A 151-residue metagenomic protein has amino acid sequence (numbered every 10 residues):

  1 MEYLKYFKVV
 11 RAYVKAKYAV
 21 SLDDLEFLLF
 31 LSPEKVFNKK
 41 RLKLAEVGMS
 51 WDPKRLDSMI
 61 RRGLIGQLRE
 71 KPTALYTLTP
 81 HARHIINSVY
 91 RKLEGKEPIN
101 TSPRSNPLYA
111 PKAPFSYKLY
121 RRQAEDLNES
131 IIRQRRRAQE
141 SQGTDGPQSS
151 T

Functional and structural regions predicted by a protein language model:
M1-F27: Short alpha-helical segments that sit at the start of domains
A16-S21, E70-L93: Short, cationic-aromatic polyanion-contact patches
E26-P33, Y90: Short, locally clustered residues in the helix-turn-helix/winged-helix DNA-binding domain
E34-E46: Short acidic, hydrophobic short linear motifs in intrinsically disordered regions
V47-R62: Short amphipathic alpha-helical interaction segments
I60-K71: A short, conserved structural fragment
H81-K118: Short, amphipathic alpha-helical interaction segments positioned at domain boundaries
R133-T151: Long, compositionally biased intrinsically disordered regions
